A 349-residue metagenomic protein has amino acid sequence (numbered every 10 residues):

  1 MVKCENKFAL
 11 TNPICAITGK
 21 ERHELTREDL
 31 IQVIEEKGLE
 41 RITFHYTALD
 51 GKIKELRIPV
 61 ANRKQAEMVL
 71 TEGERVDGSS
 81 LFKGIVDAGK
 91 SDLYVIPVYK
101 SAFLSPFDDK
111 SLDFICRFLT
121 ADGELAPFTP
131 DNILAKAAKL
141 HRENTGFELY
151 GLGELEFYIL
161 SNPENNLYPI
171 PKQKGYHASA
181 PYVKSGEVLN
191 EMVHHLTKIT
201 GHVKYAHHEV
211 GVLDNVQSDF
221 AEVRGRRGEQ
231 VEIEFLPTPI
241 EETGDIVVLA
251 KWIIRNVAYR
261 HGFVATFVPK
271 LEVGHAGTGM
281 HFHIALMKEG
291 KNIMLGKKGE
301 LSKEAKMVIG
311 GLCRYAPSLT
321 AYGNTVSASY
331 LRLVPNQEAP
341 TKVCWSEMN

Functional and structural regions predicted by a protein language model:
V2-Q217, A221-R224, L236-W252, F263: ATP/Mg2+-dependent ligation/transfer catalytic cores
L39, K110, R227, T278 (+1 more regions): Short, flexible loop/turn motifs enriched in small residues
E154, V210, Q230, H281-F282: Short glycine-rich loop/turn motifs
A221-R226, G274-G277: Short glycine-biased active-site loop of nucleotidyltransferases that positions the nucleotide triphosphate and helps
E232-E241, A250, R255, Y259-N349: Loop-rich catalytic cores of soluble enzymes, especially ATP-dependent carboxylate-amine ligases and other
